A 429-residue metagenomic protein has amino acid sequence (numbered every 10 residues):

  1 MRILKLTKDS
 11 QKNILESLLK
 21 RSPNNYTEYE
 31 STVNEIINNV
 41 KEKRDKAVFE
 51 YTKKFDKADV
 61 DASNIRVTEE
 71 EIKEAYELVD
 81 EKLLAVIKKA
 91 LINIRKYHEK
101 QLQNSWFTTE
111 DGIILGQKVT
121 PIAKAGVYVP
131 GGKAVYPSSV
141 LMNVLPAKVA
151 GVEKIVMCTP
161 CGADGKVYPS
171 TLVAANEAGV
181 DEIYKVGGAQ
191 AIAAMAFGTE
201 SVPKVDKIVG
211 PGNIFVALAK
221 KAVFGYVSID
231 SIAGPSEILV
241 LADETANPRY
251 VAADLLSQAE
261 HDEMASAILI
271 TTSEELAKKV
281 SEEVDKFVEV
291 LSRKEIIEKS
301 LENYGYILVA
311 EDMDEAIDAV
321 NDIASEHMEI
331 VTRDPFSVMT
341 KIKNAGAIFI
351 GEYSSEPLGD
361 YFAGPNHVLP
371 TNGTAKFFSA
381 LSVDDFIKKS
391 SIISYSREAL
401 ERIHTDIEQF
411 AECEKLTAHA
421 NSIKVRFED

Functional and structural regions predicted by a protein language model:
M1-A123: N-terminal Rossmann-like NAD(P)+-binding subdomain of aldehyde/semialdehyde dehydrogenases
R2-D9, E182-G187, I307-D312: Short acidic-hydrophobic, aromatic-tinged amphipathic segments that line or gate anion-handling sites
T108-V173: Conserved small-residue-rich beta-alpha loop and adjacent elements that most often cradle the phosphate/pyrophosphate
E153-A163, A267-S273, V280: Short internal beta-strands
G179-S257, H261-S266: Conserved NAD(P)+-binding/catalytic subdomain of aldehyde/semialdehyde dehydrogenases
H261, L269-A345: A glycine- and small/hydrophobic-rich beta-loop-beta segment that serves as a flexible "lid/hinge" or phosphate-binding
D322-D429: C-terminal core of ALDH-fold dehydrogenases
